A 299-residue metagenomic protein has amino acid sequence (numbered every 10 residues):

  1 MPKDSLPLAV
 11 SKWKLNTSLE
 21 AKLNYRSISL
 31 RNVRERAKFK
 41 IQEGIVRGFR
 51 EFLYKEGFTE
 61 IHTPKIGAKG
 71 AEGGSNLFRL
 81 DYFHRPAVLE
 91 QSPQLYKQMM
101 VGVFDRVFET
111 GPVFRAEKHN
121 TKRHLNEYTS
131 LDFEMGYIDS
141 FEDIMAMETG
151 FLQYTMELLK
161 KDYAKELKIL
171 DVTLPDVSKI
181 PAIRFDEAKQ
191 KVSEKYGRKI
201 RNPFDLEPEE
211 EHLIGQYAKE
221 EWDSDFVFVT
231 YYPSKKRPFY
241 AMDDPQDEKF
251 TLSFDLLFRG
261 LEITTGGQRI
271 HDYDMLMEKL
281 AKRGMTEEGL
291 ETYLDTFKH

Functional and structural regions predicted by a protein language model:
M1-I138, D295-T296: Class II aminoacyl-tRNA synthetase-like tRNA-binding/catalytic domains
E35, Q94-Y96, V113-R115, M135-I138 (+4 more regions): Short, glycine-/Ser/Thr-/acidic-enriched flexible segments
A37-I41, D171-V177, T264: Extended, non-catalytic structural segments that build the interaction scaffolds of large macromolecular assemblies
G44, G48-E56, S92-G102, R106 (+11 more regions): Generic, well-ordered alpha-helical scaffold segments in large soluble proteins
E72, G150-L256, K282-G289, D295-K298: Metal-assisted phosphate- and nucleotidyl-transfer catalytic regions
H84, D105-V107, Y128-S130, D223-F226 (+3 more regions): Active-site lining segments that contact anionic ligands and/or coordinate catalytic metals
G136-A146: Catalytic palm subdomain of template-directed nucleic-acid polymerases, centered on the conserved carboxylate motif
R259-H299: Extended C-terminal subregions enriched in glycine
